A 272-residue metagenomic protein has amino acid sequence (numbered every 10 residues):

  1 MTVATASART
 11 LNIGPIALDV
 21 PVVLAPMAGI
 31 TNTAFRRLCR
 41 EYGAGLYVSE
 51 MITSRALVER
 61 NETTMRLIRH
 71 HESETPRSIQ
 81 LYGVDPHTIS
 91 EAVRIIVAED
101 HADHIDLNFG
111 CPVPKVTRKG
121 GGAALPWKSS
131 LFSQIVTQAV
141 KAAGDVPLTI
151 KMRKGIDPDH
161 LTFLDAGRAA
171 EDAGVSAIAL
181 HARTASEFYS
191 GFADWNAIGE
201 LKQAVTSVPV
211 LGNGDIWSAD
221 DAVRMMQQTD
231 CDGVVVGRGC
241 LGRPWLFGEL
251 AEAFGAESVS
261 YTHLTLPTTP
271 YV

Functional and structural regions predicted by a protein language model:
M1-L264: Flavin-dependent oxidoreductase catalytic cores
H263-V272: Single conserved hydrophobic/aromatic residue that forms the stacking wall/gate of nucleotide- or nucleobase-binding
